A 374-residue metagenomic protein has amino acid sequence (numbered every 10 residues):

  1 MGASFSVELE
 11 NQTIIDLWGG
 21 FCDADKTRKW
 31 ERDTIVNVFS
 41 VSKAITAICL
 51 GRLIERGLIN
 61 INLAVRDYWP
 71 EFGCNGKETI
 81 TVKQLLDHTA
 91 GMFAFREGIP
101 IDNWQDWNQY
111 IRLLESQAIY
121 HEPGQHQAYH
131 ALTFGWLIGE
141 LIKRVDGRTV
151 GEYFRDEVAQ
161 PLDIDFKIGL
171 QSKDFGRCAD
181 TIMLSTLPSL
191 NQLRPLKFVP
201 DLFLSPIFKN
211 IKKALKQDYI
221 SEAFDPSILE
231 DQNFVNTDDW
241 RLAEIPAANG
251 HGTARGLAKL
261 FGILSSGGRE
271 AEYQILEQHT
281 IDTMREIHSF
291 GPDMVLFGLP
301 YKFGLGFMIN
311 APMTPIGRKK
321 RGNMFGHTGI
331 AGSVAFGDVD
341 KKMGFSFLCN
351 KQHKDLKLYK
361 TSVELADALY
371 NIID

Functional and structural regions predicted by a protein language model:
M1-F39, N60-L63, S116: Short, conserved catalytic-motif segment at the N-terminal edge
N11, T34-N62, I138-K143, L257-L260 (+1 more regions): Active-site SXXK
E31-D33, Q117-G124, F134-W136, T237-P246: Flexible glycine/proline-enriched surface loops and loop-helix/loop-strand junctions
R32, N37-V41, L53-E97, E115-S116 (+3 more regions): Active-site helix/loop module of the DD-peptidase/beta-lactamase fold, centered on the serine-lysine SxxK catalytic
H88, F134-L141, E244, A248-E270 (+1 more regions): Active-site-proximal alpha-helical segments within enzyme catalytic domains
L184-A254, D282, E286-D340: Active-site Gly/Thr loop motif
I245, S266, T280, R285-D293 (+1 more regions): Short, gly/Ser/Thr-rich active-site loops of penicillin-recognizing serine hydrolases
H327-D374: Structured C-terminal helix/loop/strand segments within mature extracytoplasmic catalytic/sensor domains
